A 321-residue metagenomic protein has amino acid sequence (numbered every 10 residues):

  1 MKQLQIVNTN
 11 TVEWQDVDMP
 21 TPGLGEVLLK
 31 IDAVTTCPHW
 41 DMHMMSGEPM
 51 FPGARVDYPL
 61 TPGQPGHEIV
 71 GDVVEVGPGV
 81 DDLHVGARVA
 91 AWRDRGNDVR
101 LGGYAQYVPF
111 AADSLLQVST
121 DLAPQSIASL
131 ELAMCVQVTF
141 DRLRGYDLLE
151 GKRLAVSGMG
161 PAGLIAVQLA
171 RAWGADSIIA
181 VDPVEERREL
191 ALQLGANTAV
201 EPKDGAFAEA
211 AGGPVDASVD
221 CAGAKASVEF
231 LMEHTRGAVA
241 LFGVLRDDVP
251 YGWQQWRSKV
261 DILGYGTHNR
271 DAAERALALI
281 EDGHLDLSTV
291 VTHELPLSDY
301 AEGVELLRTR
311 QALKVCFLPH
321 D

Functional and structural regions predicted by a protein language model:
Q3, R270-D321: C-terminal hydrophobic helical "lid"/dimerization subdomain of Rossmann-like NAD(P)H-dependent oxidoreductases
P20-T35, P49-R95: Glycine-rich beta-strand-centered segment in the early N-terminal region that forms part of a ligand/cofactor-binding
R55-L60, H67, D82, A91-S157: NAD(P)H dinucleotide-binding glycine-rich loop of Rossmann-like/cofactor-binding domains, especially the beta1-alpha1
A90, V219, A240: N-terminal Rossmann-like NAD(P) cofactor-binding module of classical short-chain dehydrogenase/reductase
Y104, P183-L190, D247-G252: Short, glycine/polar-rich helix-capping loops at beta-to-alpha or helix-loop-helix junctions that flank or form
A123-D204: Mid-domain Rossmann-like dinucleotide-binding core that forms the NAD(H)/NADP(H) cofactor-binding site
D204-G213: Short amphipathic alpha-helix with an adjacent loop that forms part of the alpha/beta core around
K225-D282, P319-D321: Glycine-rich phosphate-binding loop and adjacent beta-alpha segment of Rossmann(oid) nucleotide-cofactor-binding
